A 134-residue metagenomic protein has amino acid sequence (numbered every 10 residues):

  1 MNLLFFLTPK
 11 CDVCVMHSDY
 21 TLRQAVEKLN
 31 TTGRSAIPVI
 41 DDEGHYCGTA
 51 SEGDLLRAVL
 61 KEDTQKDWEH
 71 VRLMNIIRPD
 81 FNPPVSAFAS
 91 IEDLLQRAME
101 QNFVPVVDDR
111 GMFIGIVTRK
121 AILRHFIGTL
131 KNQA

Functional and structural regions predicted by a protein language model:
M1, V26-E27, G48, Q65-H70 (+2 more regions): Short, flexible segments with low predicted structural confidence
M1-V13, E69-F81: Bateman (tandem CBS) regulatory domains
V15-G33, I40, P83-Q101, V107-R110 (+1 more regions): The conserved cystathionine-beta-synthase
L29-T32, I37-D54, A98, V106-A121: A glycine-centered beta-loop-beta connector
D54-H70, I122-A134: A short, polar/charged loop-to-alpha-helix boundary motif
V59-K61, I76-V85: Regulatory sensory and allosteric helical modules in signal-transduction proteins and certain transcription factors
